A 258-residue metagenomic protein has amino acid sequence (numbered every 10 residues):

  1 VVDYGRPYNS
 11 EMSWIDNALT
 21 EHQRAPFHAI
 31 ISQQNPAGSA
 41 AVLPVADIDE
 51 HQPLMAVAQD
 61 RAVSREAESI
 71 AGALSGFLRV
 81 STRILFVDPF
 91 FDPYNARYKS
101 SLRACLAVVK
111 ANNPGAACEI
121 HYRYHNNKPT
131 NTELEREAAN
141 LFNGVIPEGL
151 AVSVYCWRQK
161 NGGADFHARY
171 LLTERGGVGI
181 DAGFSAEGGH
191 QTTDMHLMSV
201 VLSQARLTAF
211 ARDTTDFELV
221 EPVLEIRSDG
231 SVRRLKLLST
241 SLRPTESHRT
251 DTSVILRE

Functional and structural regions predicted by a protein language model:
V1-S64, L102-E258: PLD/PLD-like phosphodiesterase catalytic module centered on the HKD motif
D47-N95: A structural/positional concept
N95-A96, T132: Serine-centered coil/turn micro-motif
A96-L102: Leucine-rich repeat
